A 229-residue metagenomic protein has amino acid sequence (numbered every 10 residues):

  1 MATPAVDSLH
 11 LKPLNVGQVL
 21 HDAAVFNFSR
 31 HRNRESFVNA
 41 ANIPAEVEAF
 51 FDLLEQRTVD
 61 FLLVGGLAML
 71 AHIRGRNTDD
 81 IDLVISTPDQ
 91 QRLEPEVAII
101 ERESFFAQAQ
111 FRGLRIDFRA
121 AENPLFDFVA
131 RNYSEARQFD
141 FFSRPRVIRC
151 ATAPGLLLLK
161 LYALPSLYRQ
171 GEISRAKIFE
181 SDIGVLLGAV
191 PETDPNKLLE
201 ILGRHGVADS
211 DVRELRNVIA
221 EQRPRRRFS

Functional and structural regions predicted by a protein language model:
A2-S229: Compositionally biased terminal segments of proteins
